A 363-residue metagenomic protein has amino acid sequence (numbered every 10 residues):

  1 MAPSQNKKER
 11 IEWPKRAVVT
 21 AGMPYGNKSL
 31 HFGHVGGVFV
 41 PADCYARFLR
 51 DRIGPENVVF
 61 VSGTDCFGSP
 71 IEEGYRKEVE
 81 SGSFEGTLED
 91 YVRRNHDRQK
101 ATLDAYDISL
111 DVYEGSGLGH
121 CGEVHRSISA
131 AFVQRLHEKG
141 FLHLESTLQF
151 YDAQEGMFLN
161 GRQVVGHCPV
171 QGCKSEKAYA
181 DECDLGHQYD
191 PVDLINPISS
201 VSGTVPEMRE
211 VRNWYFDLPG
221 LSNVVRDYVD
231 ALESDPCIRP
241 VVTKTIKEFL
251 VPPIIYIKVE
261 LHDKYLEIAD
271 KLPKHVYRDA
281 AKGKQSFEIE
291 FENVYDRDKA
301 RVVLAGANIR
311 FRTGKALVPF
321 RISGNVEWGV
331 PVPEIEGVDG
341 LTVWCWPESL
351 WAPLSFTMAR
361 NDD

Functional and structural regions predicted by a protein language model:
A2-P55, V59-S62, C66, S127 (+1 more regions): Structured secondary-structure scaffolds
K28-V35, L110, E114, L144: Histidine-centered catalytic micro-motifs
F32, I71-E73, G161, A180-Q188 (+2 more regions): Short, solvent-exposed loop/turn and secondary-structure capping segments
G74-R94: A charged helix-plus-loop insertion that forms the helical arch/lid used to bind and gate nucleic-acid substrates
Y75, V112-R126: Conserved short loop/turn motifs at secondary-structure junctions
N95-D111: A glycine-rich helix N-cap at a beta->alpha junction
L136: P-loop/Walker A NTP-binding region and its immediately flanking N-terminal helices in P-loop NTPase folds
K139-G220: Cys/His-rich short segments
